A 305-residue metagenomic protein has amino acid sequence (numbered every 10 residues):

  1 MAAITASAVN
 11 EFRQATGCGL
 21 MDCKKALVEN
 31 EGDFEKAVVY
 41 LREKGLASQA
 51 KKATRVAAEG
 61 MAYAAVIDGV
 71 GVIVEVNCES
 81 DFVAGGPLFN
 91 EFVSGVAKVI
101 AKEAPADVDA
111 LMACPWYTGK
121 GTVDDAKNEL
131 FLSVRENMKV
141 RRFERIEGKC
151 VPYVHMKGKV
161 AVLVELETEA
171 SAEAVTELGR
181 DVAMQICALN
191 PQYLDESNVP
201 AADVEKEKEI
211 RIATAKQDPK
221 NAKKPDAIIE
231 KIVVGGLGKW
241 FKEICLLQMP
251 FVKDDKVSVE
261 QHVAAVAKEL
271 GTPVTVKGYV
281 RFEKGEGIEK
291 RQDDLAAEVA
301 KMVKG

Functional and structural regions predicted by a protein language model:
A2-G305: N-terminal assembly/interaction segments in proteins that build large macromolecular machines
